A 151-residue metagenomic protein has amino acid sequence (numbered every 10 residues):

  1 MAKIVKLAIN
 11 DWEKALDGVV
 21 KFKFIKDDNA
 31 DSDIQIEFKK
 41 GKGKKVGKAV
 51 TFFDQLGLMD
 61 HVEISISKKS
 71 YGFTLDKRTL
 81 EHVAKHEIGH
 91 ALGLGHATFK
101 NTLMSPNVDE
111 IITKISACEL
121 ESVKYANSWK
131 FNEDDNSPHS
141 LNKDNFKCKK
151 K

Functional and structural regions predicted by a protein language model:
A2-E87, A91: Metzincin-family zinc-dependent endopeptidase catalytic domain
D54-T79, G95-K151: Metalloprotease/metallohydrolase-associated module, dominated by Zn2+-dependent proteases
